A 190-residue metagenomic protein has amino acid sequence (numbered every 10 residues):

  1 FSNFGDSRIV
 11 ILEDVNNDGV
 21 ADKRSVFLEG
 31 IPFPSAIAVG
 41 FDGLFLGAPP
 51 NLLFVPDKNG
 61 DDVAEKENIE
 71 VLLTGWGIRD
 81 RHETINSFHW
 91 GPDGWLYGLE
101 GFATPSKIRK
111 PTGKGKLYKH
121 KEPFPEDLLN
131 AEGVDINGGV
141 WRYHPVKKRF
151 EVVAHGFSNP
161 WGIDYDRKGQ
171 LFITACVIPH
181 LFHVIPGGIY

Functional and structural regions predicted by a protein language model:
F1-Y190: Beta-propeller domains with acidic blade repeats across secreted/periplasmic ectodomains and cytosolic WD/CNH propellers
